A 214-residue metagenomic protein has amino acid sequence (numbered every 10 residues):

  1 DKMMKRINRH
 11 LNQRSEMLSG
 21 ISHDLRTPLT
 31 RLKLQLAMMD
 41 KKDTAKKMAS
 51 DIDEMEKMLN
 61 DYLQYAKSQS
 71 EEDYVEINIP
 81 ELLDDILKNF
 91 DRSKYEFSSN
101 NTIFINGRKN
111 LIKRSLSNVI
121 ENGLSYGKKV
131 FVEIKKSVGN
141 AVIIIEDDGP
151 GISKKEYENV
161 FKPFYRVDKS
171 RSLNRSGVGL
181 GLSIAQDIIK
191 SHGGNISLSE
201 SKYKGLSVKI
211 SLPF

Functional and structural regions predicted by a protein language model:
D1-E16: Amphipathic coiled-coil signaling helices used for dimeric signal transmission
Q69-E72, F104-G107: Conserved micro-motifs of the catalytic ATP-binding
K129-G139: Short beta-strand/loop element within the Bergerat-fold HATPase_c
D147: Acidic ATP/Mg2+-coordinating residue in the GHKL
I152-Y165: Short conserved segment of the HATPase_c
G181, A185: Short alpha-helical Gxxx[C/S/T] motif in the catalytic ATP-binding
G193-G194: Conserved glycine-rich
